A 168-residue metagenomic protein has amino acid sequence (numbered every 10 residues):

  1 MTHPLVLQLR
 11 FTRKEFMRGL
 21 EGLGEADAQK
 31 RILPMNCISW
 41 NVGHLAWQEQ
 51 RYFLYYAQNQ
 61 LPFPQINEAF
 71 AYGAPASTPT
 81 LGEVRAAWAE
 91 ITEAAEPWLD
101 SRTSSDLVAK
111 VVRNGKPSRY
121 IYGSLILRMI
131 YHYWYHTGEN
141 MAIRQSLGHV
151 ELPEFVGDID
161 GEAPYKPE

Functional and structural regions predicted by a protein language model:
M1-L5, A74-S77: Short, charged, low-complexity loops and linkers
V6-R10, M17, E25-A71, R113-E168: Short, contiguous alpha-helical
L9, R13, L20, W88 (+1 more regions): Hydrophobic alpha-helical core bundles mediating ligand binding, dimerization, or RNAP-core interactions
E21-A28, S104-L107: Short, flexible helix-adjacent loops and helix caps
G24, L99-T103, R144: A structural signal for long alpha-helical coiled-coils and helix-turn connectors that form the cytosolic signaling
G73-R113, Y120-Y135: Acidic/histidine-rich alpha-helical segments that form the ligand environment of transition-metal centers
